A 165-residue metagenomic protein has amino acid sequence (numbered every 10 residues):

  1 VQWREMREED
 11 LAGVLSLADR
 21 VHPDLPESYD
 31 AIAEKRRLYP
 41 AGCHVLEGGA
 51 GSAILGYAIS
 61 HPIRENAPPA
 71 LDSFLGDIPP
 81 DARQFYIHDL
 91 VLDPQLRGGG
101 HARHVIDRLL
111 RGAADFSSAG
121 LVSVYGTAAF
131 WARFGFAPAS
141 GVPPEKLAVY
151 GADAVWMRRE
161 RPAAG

Functional and structural regions predicted by a protein language model:
V1-V14: A short beta-loop-alpha structural element at the N-terminal edge of CoA-dependent acyl/N-acetyltransferase catalytic
Q2, G42, D115-A119: Short active-site oxyanion
H22-G51, I59-G76: Active-site rim helix/loop that mediates acceptor-substrate recognition in acyltransferases
A53, Y57-R97, G141-W156, G165: Conserved acyl-donor/pantetheine-binding loop and adjacent beta-alpha core of acyl/acetyltransferases and related
L92, G98-R111: Conserved acetyl-CoA-binding loop-helix of GNAT-fold acetyltransferases
R97, A119-A132, A137, P144-A148: Conserved beta-strand-loop-alpha-helix junction that forms the acyl-donor binding cleft
I106, R111-V124: Conserved GNAT acetyl-CoA-binding A-motif
